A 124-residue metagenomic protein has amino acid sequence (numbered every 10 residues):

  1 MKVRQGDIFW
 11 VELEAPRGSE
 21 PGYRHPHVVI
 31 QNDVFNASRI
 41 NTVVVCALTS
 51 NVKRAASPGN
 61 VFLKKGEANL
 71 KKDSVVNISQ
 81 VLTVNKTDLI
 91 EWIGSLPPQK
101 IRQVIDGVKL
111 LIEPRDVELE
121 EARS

Functional and structural regions predicted by a protein language model:
M1, G66-S124: C-terminal terminal-subdomain/extension
E14-G18: Short, charged beta-turn/beta-strand-edge "cap" motif at the junction between a beta-strand and an adjacent loop
E20-R24, V28-G66: Compact nucleic-acid interaction/catalytic patches
